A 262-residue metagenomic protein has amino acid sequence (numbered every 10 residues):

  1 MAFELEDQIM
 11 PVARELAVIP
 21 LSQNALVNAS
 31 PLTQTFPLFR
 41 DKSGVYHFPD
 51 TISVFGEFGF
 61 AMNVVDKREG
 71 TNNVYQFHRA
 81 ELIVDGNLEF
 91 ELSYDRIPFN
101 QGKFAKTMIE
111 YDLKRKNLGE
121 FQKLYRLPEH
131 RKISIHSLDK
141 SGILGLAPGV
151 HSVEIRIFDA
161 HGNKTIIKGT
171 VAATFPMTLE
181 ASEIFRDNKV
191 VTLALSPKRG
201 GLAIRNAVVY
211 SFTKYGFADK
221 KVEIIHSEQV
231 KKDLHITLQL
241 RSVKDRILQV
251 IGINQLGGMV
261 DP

Functional and structural regions predicted by a protein language model:
M1-I19, V27: Conserved, short, structured surface segments that act as functional micro-motifs
E6-I9, A173-E180: Extracellular interdomain linker/stem segments of modular secreted and single-pass surface proteins
E15-Q23, S30-T33, K189: Short, solvent-exposed loop/edge segments of extracellular or virion-exposed proteins
T33-P176, T213-V243, G258: Long, low-complexity serine/threonine/glycine- and acidic-rich segments characteristic of extracellular
H78-A80, L202-V208, R246-L248: Short beta-strand/loop motifs in extracellular/secreted proteins, especially within beta-sandwich accessory domains
E154-R156, Q249-I253: Extracellular recognition modules
P176-G201, P262: Extracellular ectodomain segments of secreted/surface proteins
I253-D261: Ser/Thr/Pro-rich low-complexity tracts
